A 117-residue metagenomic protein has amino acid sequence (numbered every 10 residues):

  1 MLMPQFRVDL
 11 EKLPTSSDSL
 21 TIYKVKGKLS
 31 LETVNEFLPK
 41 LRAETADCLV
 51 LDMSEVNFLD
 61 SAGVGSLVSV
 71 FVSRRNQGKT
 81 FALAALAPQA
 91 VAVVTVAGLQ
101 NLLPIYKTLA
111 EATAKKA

Functional and structural regions predicted by a protein language model:
M1, Q5, V94-A97: N-terminal functional modules and adjacent low-complexity/disordered segments of proteins
L2-P39: STAS-typified acidic loop motif
K28-L103: Amphipathic alpha-helical interaction surfaces in cytosolic regulatory modules
P104-T108: Short acidic-hydrophobic, aromatic-tinged amphipathic segments that line or gate anion-handling sites
